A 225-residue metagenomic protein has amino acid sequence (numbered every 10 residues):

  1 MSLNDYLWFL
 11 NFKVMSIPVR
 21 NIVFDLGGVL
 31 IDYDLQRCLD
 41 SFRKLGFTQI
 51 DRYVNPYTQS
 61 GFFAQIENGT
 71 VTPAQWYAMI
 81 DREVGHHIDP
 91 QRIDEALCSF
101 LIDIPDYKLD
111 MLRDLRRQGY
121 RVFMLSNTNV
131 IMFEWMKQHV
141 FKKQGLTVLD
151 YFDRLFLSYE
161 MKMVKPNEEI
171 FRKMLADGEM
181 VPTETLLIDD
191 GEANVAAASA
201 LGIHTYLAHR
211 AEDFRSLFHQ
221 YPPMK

Functional and structural regions predicted by a protein language model:
Y6-R20, N129-V130, M136-K225: Asp-based, Mg2+/Mn2+-dependent phosphohydrolase catalytic module
I17-D106, R117-Q118, N129-M132, Q220: N-terminal helical cap/lid subdomain that shapes the substrate entry/recognition surface in HAD-like hydrolases
D25-G28, G69, M124, L155 (+1 more regions): Generic structural signal for small/hydrophobic residues in well-ordered secondary structure, especially within
L39, L109-R113, M124, F171 (+1 more regions): Short amphipathic alpha-helical segments and helix-helix/interface helices
F62-I66, L112, F152: Generic hydrophobic alpha-helical segments
R116-R117, S199: Anion (oxyanion) recognition and catalysis
R121-F123, H204: Proline-centered loop/turn at the N-terminus of a beta-strand
